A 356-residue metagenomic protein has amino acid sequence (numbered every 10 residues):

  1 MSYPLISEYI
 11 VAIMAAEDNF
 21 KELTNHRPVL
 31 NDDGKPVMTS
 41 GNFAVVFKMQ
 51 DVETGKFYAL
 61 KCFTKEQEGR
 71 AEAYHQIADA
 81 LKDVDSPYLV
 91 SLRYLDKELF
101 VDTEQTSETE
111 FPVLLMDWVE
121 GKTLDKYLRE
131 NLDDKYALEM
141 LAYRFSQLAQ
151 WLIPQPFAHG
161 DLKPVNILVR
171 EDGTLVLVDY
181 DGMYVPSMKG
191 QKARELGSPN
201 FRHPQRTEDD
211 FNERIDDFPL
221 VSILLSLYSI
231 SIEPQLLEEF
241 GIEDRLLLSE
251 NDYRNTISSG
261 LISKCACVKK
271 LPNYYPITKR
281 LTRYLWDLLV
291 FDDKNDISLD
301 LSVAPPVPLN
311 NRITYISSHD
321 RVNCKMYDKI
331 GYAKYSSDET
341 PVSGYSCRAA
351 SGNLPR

Functional and structural regions predicted by a protein language model:
M1-V37: Juxta-kinase regulatory segment immediately upstream of eukaryotic protein kinase catalytic domains
P36, V45-V90: ATP-binding glycine-rich loop module of kinase domains
S91-D133: Conserved structural core of kinase catalytic domains
I153-P164, V169: Catalytic-loop of the protein kinase fold
D179-M183: Activation of the activation-loop gatekeeper triad in protein kinase-fold domains
Q191-Q205: Conserved activation segment of eukaryotic-like protein kinases, specifically the C-terminal portion of the activation
S229-S317, R321, Y327, Y332: Helical subdomain adjoining the active site within ATP-dependent kinase catalytic cores
